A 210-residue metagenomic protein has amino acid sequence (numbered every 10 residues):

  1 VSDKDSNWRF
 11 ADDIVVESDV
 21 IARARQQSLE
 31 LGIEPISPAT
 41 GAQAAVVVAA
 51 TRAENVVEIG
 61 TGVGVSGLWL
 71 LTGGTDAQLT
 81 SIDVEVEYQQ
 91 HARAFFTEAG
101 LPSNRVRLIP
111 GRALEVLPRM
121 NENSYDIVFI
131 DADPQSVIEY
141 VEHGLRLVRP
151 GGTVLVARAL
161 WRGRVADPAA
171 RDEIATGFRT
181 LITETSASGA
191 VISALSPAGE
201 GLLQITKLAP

Functional and structural regions predicted by a protein language model:
V1-I127, P134-L155, A159-P210: A short alpha-helical cap/connector motif
